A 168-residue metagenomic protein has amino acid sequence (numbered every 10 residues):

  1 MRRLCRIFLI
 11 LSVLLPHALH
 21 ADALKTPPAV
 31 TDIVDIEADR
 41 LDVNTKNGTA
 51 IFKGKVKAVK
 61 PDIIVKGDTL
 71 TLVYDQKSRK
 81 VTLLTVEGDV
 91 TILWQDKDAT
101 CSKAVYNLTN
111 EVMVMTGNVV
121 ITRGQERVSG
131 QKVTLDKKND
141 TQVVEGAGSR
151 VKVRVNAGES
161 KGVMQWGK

Functional and structural regions predicted by a protein language model:
M1-K168: Mature-chain termini and adjacent capping regions
